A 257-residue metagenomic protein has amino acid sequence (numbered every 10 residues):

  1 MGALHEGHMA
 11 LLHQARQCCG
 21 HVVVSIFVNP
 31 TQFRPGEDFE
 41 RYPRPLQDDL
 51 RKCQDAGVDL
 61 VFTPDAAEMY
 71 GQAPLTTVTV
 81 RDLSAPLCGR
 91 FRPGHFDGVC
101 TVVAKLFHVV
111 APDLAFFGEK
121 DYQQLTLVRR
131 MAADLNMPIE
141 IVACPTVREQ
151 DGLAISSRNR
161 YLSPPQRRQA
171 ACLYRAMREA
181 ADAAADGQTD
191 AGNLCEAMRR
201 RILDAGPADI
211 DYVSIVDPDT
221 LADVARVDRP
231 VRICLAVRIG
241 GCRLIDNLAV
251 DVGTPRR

Functional and structural regions predicted by a protein language model:
M1-A208, V216-T220: Nucleotidyltransferase catalytic core that binds NTPs
A197-R257: Phosphate/ribose-recognition catalytic cores of enzymes acting on nucleotide-derived substrates
